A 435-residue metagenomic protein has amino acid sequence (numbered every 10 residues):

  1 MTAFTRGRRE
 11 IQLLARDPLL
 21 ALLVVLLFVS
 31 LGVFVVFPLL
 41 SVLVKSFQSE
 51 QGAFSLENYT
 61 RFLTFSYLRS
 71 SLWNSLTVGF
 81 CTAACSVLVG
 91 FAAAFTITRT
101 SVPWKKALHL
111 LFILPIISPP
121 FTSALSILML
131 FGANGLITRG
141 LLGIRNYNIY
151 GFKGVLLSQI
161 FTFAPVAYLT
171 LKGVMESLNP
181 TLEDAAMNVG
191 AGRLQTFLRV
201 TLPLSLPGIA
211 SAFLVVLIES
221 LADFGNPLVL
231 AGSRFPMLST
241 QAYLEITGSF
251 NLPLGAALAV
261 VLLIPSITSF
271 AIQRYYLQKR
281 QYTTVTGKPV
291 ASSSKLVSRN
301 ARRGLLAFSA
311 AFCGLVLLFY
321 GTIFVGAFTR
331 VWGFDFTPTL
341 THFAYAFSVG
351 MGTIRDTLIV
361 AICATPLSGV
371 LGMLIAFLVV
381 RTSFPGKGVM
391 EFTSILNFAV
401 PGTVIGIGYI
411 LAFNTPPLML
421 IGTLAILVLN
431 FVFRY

Functional and structural regions predicted by a protein language model:
M1-A15: Short, Lys/Arg-rich, polar N-terminal cytosolic tail immediately upstream of the first transmembrane signal-anchor
R9-L13, A271-F308: Alpha-helical transmembrane segments of integral membrane proteins
D17-E50, T64-E176, V200-G225, A231 (+3 more regions): Membrane-water interface segments at the C-terminal ends of transmembrane alpha-helices in multi-pass inner-membrane
Q48, M129, F224-F250, D335: Glycine-rich helix-loop "coupling/hinge" segments at transmembrane-helix boundaries in multipass transporters
Q51, G192, R280-L296, W332-A346: Juxtamembrane inter-helical linkers in multi-pass membrane proteins
G52-S55, L171-D184, R193, L206 (+2 more regions): Transmembrane helix boundary and interhelical loop/hinge segments in multi-pass membrane proteins
A53-T64, R234-E245, F334-A346: Short hydrophobic, aromatic-rich alpha-helical segments embedded in or entering the lipid bilayer of multi-pass
V189-A191, P203: Glycine/proline-centered hinge or cleavage motifs at structural transition points of membrane proteins
